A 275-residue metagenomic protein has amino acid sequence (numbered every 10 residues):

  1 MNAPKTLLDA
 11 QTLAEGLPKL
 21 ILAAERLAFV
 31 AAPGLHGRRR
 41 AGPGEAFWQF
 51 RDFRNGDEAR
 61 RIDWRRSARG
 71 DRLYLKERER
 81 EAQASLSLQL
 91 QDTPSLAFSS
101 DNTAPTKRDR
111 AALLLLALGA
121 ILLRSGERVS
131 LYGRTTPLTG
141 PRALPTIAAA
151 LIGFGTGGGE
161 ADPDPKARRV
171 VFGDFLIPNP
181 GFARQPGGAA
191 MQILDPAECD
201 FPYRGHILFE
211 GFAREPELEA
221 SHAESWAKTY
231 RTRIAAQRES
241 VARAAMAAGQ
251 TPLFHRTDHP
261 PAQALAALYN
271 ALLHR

Functional and structural regions predicted by a protein language model:
M1-G42, R51-R60, R66, D71 (+1 more regions): Exposed, interaction-prone extracellular/peripheral surfaces
W48: Small-residue-rich anion-binding loops in enzyme active sites
